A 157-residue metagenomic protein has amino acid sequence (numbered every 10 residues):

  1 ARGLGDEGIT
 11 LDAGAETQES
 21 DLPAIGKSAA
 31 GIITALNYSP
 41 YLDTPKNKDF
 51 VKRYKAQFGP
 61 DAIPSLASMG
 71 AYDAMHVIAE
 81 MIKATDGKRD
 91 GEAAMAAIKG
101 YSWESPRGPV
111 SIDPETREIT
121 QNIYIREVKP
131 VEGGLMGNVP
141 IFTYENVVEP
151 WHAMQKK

Functional and structural regions predicted by a protein language model:
A1-K157: Extracytosolic ligand-binding ectodomains
